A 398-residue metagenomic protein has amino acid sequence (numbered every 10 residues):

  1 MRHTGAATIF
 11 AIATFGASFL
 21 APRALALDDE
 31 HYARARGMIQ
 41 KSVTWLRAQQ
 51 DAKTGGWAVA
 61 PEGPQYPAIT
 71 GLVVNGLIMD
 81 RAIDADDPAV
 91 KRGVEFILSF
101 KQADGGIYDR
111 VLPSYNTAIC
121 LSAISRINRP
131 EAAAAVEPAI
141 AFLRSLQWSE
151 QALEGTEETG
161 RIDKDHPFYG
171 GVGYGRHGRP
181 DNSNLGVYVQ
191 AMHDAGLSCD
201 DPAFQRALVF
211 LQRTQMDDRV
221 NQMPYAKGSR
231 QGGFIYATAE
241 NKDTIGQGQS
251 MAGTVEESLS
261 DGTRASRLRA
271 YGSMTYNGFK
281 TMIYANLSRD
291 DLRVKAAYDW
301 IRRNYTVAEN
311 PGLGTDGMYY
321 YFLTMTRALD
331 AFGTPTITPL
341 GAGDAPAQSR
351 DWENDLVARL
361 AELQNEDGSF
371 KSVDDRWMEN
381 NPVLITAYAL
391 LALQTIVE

Functional and structural regions predicted by a protein language model:
M1-T4: Positively charged n-region of N-terminal signal peptides that target proteins for export
A7-S18: Bacterial N-terminal signal peptides
L20-A26: Sec/Tat signal peptide C-region and signal peptidase I cleavage site
A26-K41, A52, G56-A89, A103-A141 (+3 more regions): An alpha-helical repeat/solenoid feature that recognizes helix-turn-helix modules
T70, V94-F100: Active-site-surrounding "flap" and adjacent substrate/cofactor-binding loops of secreted or lumenal enzymes, prototyped
